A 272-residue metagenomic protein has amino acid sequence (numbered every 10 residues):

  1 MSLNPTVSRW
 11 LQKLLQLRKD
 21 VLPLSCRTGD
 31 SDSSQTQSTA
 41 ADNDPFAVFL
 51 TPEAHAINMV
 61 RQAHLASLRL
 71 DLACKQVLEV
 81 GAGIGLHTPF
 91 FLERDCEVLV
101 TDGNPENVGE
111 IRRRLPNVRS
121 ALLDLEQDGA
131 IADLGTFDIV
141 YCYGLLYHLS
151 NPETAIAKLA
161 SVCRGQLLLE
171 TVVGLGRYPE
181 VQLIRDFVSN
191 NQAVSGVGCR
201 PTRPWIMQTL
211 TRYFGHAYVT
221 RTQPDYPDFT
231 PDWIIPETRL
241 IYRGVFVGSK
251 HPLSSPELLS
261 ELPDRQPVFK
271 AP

Functional and structural regions predicted by a protein language model:
S2-T136, I241-P272: Conserved N-terminal segment of class I S-adenosyl-L-methionine
D133, Y178-L183, F229-W233, L259-S260: Short aromatic-enriched loop/helix-cap "lid" or pocket-rim segments at secondary-structure transitions that line
Y141: A conserved beta-strand element that flanks and buttresses the S-adenosyl-L-methionine
G144-H148: A short His-aromatic
E153-L169, V173-L175: A short glycine-rich, Lys/Arg-flanked "PGG" loop and its adjoining helix->strand segment in the class I
L168-Q192: Conserved class I S-adenosyl-L-methionine
G196-R221: Short alpha-helix
H216-H251: Conserved catalytic loop of SAM-dependent methyltransferase domains
